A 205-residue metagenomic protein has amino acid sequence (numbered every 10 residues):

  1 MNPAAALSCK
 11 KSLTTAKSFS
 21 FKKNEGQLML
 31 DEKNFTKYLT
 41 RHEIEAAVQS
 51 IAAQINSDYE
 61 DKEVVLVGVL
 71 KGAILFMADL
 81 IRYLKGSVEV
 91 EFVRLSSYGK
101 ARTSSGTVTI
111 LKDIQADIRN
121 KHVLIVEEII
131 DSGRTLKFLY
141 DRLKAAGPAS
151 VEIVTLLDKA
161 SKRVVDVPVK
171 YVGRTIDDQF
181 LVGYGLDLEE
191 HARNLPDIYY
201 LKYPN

Functional and structural regions predicted by a protein language model:
N2-N205: PRPP-associated nucleotide enzymes
